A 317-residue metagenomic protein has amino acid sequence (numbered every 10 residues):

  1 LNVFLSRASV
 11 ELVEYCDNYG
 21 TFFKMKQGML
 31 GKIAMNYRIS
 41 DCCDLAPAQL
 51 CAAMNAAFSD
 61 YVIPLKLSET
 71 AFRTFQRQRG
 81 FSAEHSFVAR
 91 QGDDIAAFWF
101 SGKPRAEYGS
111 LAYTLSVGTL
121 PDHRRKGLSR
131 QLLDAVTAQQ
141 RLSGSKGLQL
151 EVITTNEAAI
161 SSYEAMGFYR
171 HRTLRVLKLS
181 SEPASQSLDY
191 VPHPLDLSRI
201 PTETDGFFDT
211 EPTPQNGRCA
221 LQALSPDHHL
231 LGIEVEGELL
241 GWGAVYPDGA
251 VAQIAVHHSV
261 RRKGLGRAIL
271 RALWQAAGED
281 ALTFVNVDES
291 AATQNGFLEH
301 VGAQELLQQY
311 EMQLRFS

Functional and structural regions predicted by a protein language model:
E11-L45, Y169, K178-S198, S317: Conserved N-terminal entry element of GNAT/NAT acetyltransferase domains
L50, E69, A165-A244: Amide-forming acyltransferase catalytic core, primarily the GNAT-like/NAT-type and related acyltransferase folds
Q76-V88, A97, A220-G232, D248-A250: A short helix-loop-beta-strand connector motif used in the catalytic cores of GNAT acetyltransferases and, in some
V88, D94-K103, L111-Y113, G118 (+2 more regions): Conserved beta-strand in the GNAT
L115, L120-R124, I153, H257 (+1 more regions): Residue-level recognition of the GNAT/N-acetyltransferase active site
T119, R125-A138, E164-A165, R262-Q275: Conserved acetyl-CoA-binding loop-helix of GNAT-fold acetyltransferases
K126, R130, K146, T154-R172 (+2 more regions): Conserved active-site alpha-helix within GNAT-family acetyltransferase domains
Q140-E151, A277-E289: Conserved GNAT acetyl-CoA-binding A-motif
